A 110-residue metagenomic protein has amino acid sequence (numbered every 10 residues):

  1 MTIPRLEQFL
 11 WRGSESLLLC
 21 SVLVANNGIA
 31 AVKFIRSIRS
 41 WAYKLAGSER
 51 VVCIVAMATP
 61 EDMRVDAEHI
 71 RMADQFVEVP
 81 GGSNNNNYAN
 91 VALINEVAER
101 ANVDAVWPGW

Functional and structural regions predicted by a protein language model:
M1-W110: ATP-binding N-terminal substructure of ATP-dependent carboxylate-amine bond-forming enzymes
